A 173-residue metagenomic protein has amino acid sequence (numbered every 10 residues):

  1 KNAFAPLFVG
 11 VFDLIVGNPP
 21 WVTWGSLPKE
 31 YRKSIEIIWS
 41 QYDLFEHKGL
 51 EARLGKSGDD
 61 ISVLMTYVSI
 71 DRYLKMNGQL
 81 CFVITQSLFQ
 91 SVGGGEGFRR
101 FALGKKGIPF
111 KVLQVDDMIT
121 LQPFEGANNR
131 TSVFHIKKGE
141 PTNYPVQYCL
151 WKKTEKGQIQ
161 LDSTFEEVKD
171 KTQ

Functional and structural regions predicted by a protein language model:
K1-A3: S-adenosyl-L-methionine
P6-Q173: Signature of N6-adenine DNA methyltransferases within the class I
